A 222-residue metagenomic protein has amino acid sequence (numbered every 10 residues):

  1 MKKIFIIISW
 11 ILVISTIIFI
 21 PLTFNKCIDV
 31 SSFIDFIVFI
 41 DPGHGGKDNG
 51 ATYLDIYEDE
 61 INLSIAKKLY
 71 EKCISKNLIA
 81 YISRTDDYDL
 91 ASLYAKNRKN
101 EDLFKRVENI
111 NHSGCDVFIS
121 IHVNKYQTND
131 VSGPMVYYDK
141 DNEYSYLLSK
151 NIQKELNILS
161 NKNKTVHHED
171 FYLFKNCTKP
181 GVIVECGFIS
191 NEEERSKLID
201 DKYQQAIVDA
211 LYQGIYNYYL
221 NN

Functional and structural regions predicted by a protein language model:
M1-N222: Catalytic-site microenvironment of enzymes that process N-acetyl-hexosamine-containing cell-wall polysaccharides
